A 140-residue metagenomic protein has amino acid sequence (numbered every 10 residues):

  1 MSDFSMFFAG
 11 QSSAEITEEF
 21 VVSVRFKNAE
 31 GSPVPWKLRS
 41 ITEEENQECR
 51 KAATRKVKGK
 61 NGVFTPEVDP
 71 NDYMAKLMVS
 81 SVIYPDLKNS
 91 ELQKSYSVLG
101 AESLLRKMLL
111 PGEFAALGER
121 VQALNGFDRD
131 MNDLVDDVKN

Functional and structural regions predicted by a protein language model:
M1-T17: Extended acidic low-complexity intrinsically disordered regions
T17-G31: Short acidic-hydrophobic surface loop/beta-edge motif
G31-N140: Short, surface-exposed, charged amphipathic helix/loop patches that serve as local interaction elements
